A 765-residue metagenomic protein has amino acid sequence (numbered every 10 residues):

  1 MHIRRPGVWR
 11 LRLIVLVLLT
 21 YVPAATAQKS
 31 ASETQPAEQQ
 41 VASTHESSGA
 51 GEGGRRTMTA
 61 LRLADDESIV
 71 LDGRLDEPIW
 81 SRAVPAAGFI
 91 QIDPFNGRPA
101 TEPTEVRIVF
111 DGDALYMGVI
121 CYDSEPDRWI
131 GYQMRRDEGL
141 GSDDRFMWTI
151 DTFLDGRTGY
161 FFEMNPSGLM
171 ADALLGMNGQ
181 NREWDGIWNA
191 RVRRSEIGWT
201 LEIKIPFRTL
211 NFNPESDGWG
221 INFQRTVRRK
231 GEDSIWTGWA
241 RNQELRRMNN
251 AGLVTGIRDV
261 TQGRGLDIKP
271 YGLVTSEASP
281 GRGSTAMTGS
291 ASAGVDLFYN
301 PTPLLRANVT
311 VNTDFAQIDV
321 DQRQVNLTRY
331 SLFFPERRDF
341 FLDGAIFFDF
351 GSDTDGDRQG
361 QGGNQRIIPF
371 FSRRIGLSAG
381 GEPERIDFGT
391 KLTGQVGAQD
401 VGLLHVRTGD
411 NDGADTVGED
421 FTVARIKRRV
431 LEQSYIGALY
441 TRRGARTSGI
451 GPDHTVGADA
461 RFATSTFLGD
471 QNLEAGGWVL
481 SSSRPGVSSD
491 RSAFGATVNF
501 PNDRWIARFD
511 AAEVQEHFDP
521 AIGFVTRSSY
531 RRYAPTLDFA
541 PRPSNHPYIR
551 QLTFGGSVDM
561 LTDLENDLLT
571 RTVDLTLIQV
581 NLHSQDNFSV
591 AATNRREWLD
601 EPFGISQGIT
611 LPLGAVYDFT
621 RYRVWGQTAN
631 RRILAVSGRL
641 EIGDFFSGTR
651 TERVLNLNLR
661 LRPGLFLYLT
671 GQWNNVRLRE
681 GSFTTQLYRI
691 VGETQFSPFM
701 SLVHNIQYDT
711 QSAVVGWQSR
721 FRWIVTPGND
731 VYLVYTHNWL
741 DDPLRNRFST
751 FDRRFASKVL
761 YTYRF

Functional and structural regions predicted by a protein language model:
M1-W9: N-terminal secretory signal peptides that target proteins for export/translocation
R12-V22: Bacterial N-terminal signal peptides
A27-R429, G437-A438, I450-G451: Structural preference for beta-rich elements and adjacent junctions enriched in aromatics
M134, G238, R323-T328, A458 (+3 more regions): Short secondary-structure boundary/capping segments
A240-T261, G409-G469, N587-E641, E652 (+1 more regions): Outer-membrane beta-barrel transmembrane domain signature of Gram-negative proteins, especially the mid-to-C-terminal
P270, A291-L297, L305, V311 (+8 more regions): Extended, hydrophobic alpha-helical segments in both membrane/secreted and soluble proteins
S284-T285, T328, G380, D410-G418 (+6 more regions): Alpha-helix capping and helix-loop boundary segments enriched in small/acidic/polar residues
R385, T466, D470-L473, G477-F765: Exposed, low-structure sequence patches enriched in small/polar residues
